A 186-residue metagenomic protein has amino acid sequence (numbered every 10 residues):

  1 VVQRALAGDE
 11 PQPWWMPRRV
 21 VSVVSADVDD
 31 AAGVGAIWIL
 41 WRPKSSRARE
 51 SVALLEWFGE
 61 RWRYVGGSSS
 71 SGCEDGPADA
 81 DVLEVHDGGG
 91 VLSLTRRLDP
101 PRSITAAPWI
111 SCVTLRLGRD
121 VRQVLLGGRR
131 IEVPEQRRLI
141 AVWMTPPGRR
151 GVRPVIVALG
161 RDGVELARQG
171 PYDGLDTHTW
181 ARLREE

Functional and structural regions predicted by a protein language model:
V1-W14, G35-S103: A general sequence property marking short-to-moderate contiguous segments in secreted/outer-membrane adhesion
Q12-V23: A short, amphipathic edge element
V23-V24, L166: Local beta-strand/beta-hairpin segments that build beta-sheet-rich folds
V24-S25, W38-R42, T105-A107, R119 (+1 more regions): Short loop/turn and low-complexity linker motifs enriched in small/turn-promoting residues
D27-A36: Early compact domain cores of eukaryotic multidomain regulators
V34, F58, V65-G66, S71 (+7 more regions): Feature targets compositionally biased, intrinsically disordered low-complexity regions with long contiguous runs
P108-S111, R116, D120-R182: Ser/Thr-rich low-complexity repeats and stalk/linker segments
R184-E186: Long, compositionally biased interface segments
